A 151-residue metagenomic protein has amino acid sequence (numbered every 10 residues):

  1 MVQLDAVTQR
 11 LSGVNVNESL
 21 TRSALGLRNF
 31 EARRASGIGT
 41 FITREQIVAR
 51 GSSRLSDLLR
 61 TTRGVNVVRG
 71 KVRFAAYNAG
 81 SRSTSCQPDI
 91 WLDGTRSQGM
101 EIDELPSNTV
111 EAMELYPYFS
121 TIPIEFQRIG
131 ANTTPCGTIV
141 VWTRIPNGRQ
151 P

Functional and structural regions predicted by a protein language model:
M1-G13, N17, I102, P106 (+3 more regions): Periplasmic N-terminal soluble interaction domains immediately after the signal peptide in Gram-negative
M1-V2, L55-D57, V72-A79, P123-P151: N-terminal periplasmic accessory domains that precede and gate Gram-negative outer-membrane beta-barrel machines
M1-V2, T40-F41, N66-V67, E114-P117 (+1 more regions): Glycine-rich loops and low-complexity Gly/Arg-rich segments that provide flexible linkers or classic glycine-based
M1-V48: Short, acidic, small-residue-rich periplasmic hinge/interaction motif at the N-terminus of Gram-negative outer-membrane
Q9-R10, T21-L25, A49, G64-V68 (+3 more regions): Short beta-strands and strand-coil junctions in structured, solvent-facing domains, enriched
R10-V14, G37-T40, R63, C86-P88 (+3 more regions): Envelope-exposed proteins and targeting segments
A32-R63, F74-S81, L92-M100, T143-P146: Short, polar/charged loop or turn motifs at beta-strand boundaries
R73-S120, I145, R149-P151: Periplasmic plug
